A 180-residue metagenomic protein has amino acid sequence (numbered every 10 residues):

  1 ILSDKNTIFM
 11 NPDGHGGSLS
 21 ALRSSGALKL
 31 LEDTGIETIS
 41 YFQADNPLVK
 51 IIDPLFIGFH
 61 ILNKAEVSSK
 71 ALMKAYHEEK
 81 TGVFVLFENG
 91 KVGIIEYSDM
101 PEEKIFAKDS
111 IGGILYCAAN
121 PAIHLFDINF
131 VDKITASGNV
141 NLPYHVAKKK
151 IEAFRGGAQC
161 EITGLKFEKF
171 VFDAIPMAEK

Functional and structural regions predicted by a protein language model:
I1-I36: Conserved N-terminal catalytic core of the sugar/cofactor nucleotidyltransferase
K5, Q43-A44: Gly/Pro-rich turn-and-neighbor structural signature
L31-S40, L48-I52, I57-K180: Catalytic core of tubulin tyrosine ligase-like
